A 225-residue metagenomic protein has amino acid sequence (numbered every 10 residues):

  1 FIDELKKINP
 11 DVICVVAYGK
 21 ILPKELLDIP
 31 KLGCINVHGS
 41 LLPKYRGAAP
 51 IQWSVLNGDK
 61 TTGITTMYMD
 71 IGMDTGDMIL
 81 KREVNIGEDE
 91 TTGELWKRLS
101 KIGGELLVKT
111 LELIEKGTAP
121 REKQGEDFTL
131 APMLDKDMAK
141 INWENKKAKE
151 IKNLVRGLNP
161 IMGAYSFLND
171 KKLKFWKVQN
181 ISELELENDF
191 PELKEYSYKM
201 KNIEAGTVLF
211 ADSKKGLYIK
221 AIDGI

Functional and structural regions predicted by a protein language model:
F1-I8, D28: Short amphipathic alpha-helix with an adjacent loop that forms part of the alpha/beta core around
D3, W96, K149-K152: Generic structural signal for individual residues within well-ordered alpha-helical segments across diverse proteins
V12-L130: Donor/substrate-binding cores of folate-linked one-carbon enzymes
L26, D70, L130-M133, Y165 (+2 more regions): Short secondary-structure boundary/capping segments
G63, D74-T75, L80, D135-D137 (+3 more regions): A generic structural signal for well-ordered coil/turn residues at beta-strand boundaries that shape enzyme active-site
G125-D135, K174-W176: Amphipathic alpha-helical surface "interface" segments used for docking/oligomerization or membrane association within
P132-N145: Acyl-group handling in specialized metabolite and lipid biosynthesis
E144-I225: An anion-binding loop in the catalytic cleft
